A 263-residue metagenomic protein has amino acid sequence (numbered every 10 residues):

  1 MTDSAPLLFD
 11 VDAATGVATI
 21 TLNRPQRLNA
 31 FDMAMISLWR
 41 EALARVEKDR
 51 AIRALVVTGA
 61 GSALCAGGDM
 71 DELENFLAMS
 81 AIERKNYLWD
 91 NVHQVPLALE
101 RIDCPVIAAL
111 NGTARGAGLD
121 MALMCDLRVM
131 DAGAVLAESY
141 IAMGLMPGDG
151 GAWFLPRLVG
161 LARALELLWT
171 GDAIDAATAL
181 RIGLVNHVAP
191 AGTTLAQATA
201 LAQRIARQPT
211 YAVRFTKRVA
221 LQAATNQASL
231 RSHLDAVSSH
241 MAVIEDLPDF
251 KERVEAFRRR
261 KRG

Functional and structural regions predicted by a protein language model:
M1-A60, L97: Conserved CoA-thioester-binding segment of acyl-CoA-metabolizing enzymes
M1-L7, V254-G263: Terminal low-complexity tails and localization/encapsulation signals of metabolic enzymes
P6, G59-L97, A114, A228 (+1 more regions): Glycine- (often His-adjacent) and acidic-residue-rich active-site loop that binds/positions the CoA thioester
V95-R101, A109, R115-W169, I182 (+2 more regions): CoA-thioester-processing core
V129-A134, V185-D235, K261: C-terminal long alpha-helix characteristic of the crotonase
L167-L168, V219, A223-T225, S239-E245: Helix-loop "lid/cap" segments that line or gate small-molecule binding pockets
A236, H240, I244, P248 (+1 more regions): Intrinsically disordered, low-complexity segments enriched in small/flexible residues
